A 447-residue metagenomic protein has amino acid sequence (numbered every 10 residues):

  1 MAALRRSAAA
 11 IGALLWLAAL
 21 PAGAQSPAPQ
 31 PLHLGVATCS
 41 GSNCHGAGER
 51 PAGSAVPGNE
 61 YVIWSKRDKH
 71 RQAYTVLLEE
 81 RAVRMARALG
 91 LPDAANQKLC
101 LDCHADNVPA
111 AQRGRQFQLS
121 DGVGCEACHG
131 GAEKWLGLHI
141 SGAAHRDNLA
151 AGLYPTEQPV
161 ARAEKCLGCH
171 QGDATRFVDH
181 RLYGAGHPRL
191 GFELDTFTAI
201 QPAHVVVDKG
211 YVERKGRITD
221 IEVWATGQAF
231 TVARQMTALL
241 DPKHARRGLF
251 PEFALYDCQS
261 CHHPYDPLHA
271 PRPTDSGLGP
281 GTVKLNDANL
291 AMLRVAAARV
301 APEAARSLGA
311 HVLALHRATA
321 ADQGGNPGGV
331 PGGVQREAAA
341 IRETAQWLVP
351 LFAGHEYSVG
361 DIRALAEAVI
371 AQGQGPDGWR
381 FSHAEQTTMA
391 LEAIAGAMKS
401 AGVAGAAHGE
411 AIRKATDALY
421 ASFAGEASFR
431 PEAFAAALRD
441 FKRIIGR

Functional and structural regions predicted by a protein language model:
M1-I11: Bacterial N-terminal signal peptides that target proteins for export
L17-P21: N-terminal signal peptide c-region/cleavage motif recognized by signal peptidases
A22-A24, H33: Boundary at the C-terminal end of the N-terminal hydrophobic targeting segment
S26, G48-R87, G114-V123, G131-E385: Primarily the internal scaffold of c-type cytochrome electron-transfer domains, especially repeated/multiheme c-type
C39-G41, C100, C125, C166 (+1 more regions): Short cysteine-rich clusters marking metal-coordination/redox-active sites
S42, A47-G48: Anionic, Ser/Thr-rich low-complexity intrinsically disordered regions
R87-E126, A143, A404: Post-signal peptide N-terminal segment of secreted/secretory-pathway proteins
A371-S382, Q386-R447: A cross-kingdom marker for long, charged
